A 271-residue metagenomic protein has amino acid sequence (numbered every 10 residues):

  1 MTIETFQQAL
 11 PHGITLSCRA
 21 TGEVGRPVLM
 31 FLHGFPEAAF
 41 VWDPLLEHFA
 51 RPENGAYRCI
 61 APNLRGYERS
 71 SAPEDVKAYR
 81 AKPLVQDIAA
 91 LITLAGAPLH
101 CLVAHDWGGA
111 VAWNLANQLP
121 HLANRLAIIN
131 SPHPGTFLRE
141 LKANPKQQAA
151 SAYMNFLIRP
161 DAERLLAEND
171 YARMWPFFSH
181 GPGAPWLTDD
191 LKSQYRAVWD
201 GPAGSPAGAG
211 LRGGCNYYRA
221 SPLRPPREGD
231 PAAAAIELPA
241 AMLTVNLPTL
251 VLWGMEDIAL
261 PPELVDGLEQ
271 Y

Functional and structural regions predicted by a protein language model:
M1-T2, N54: Short, low-complexity, intrinsically disordered N-terminal peptides in bacterial proteins
T2-T5, A9, I14-L16, V28 (+4 more regions): Flexible "cap/lid" subdomain of the alpha/beta-hydrolase fold that forms the substrate-access gate
R19-S71: Conserved HGGG/HGGXW glycine-rich cap/lid loop of the alpha/beta-hydrolase fold
